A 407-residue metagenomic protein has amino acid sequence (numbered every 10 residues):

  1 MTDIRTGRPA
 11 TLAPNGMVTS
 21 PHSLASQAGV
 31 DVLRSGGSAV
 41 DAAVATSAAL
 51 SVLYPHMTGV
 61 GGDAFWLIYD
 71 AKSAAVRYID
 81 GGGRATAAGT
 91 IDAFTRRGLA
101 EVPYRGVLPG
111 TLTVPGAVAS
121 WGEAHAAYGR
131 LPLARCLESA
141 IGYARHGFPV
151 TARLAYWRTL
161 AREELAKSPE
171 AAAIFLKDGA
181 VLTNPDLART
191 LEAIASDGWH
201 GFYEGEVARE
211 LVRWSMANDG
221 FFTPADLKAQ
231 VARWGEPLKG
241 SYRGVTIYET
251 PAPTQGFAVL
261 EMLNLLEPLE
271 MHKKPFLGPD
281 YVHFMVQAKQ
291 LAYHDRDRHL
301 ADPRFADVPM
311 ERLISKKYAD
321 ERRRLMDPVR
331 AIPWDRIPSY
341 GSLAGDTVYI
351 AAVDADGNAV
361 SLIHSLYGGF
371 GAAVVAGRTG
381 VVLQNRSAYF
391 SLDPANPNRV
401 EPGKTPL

Functional and structural regions predicted by a protein language model:
M1-Q27, D31, A39-D197, F202-E204 (+3 more regions): Noncatalytic scaffold domains of N-terminal-nucleophile
V52-Y78, F221-T223, N358-L407: Active-site rim segments in enzyme catalytic domains, especially the processed small/beta chain of N-terminal
G61-D63, V107, A344-T347, R378: Extracytoplasmic
D92-Y104, R336, S391-P406: Surface-exposed acidic, glycine/proline-enriched linker/cap segments that occur as 15-30-residue helix-coil
Y248-G256, T347-A351, I363-V375: Glycine-rich phosphate/pyrophosphate-binding beta-alpha loops
P268-L366, T379, R386: Internal maturation/activation junctions in enzymes
